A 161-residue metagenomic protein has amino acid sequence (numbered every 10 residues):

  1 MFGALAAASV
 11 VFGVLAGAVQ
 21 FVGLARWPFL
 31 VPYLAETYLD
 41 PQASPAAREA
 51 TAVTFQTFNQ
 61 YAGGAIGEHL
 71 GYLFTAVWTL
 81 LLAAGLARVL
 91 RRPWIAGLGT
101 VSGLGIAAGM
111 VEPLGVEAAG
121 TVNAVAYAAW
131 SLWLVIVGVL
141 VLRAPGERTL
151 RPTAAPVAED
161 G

Functional and structural regions predicted by a protein language model:
M1-G161: Hydrophobic, aromatic-enriched alpha-helical segments typical of multi-pass transmembrane helices
